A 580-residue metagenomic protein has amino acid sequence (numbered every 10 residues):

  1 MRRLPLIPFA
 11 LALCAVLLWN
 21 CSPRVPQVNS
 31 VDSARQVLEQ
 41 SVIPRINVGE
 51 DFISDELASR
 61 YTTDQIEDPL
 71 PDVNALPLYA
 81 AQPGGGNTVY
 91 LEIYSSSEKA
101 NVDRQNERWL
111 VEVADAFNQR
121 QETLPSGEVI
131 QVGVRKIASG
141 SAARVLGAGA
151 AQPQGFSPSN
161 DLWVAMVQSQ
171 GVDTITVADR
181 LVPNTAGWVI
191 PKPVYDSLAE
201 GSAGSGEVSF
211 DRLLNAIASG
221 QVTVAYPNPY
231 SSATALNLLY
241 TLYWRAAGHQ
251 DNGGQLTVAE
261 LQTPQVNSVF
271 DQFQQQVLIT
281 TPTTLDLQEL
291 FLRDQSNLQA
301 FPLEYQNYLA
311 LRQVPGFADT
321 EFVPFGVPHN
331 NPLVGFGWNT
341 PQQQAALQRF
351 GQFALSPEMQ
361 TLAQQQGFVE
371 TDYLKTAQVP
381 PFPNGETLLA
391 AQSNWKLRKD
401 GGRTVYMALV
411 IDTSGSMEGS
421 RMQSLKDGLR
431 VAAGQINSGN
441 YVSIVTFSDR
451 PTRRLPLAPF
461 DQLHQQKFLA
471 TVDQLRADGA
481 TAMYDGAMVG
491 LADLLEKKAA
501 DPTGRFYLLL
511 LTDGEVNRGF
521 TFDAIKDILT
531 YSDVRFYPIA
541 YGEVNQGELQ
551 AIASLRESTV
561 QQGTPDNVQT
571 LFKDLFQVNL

Functional and structural regions predicted by a protein language model:
P26-S231: N-terminal segment of the mature folded domain
D64-D68, Q366-A408, S414-M422, G434 (+1 more regions): Acidic, polar low-complexity linker/tail segments
Y94-A100, R403-R421, I444, D449 (+1 more regions): MIDAS-like acidic motif and immediate structural context at the N-terminus of von Willebrand factor A/I domains
S95-S96, Q221-A235, L239-T263, Q274: Short beta-strand->loop
T176-G187, N267-F273, V314-T340, Q344 (+1 more regions): Periplasmic-binding protein-like
G204-A216, T223-S231, L239-L242, P332-V369: Bilobed periplasmic-binding protein/Venus flytrap-like ligand-binding cleft at the lobe interface of extracytoplasmic
Q250-E321: Ligand-binding pocket segment of bilobal, Venus flytrap-like solute-binding proteins
M417-R430, G434, D449-Y537, E543-L580: Exposed acidic/Ser/Thr-rich ligand/metal-binding surfaces
